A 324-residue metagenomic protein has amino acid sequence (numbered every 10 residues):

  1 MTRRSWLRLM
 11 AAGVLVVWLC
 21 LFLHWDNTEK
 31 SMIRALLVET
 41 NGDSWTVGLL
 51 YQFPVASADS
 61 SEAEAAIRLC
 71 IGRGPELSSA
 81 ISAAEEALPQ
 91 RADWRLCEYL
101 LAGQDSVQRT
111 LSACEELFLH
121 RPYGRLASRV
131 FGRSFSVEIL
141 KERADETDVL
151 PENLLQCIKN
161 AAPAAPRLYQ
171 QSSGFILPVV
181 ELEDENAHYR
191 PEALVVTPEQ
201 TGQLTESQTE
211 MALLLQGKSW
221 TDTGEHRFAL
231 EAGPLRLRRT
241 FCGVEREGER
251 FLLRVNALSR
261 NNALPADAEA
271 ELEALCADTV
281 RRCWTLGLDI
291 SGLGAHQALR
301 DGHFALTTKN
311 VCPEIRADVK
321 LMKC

Functional and structural regions predicted by a protein language model:
M1-C324: Membrane-proximal alpha-helical signals and transmembrane carboxylates
